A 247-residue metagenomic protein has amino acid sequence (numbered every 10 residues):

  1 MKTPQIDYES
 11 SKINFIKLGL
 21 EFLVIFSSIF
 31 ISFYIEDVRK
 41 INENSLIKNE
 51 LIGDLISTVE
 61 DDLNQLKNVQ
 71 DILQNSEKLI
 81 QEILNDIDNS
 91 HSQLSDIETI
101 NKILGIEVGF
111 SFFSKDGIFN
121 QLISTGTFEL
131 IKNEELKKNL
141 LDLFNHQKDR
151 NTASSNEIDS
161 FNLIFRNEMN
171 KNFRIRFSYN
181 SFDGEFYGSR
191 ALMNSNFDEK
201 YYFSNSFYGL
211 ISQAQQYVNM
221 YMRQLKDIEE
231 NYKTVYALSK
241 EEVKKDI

Functional and structural regions predicted by a protein language model:
M1-I16, D37-I247: Long, hydrophobic alpha-helical segments that serve as membrane-spanning/inserting helices
G19-Y34: Hydrophobic membrane-insertion alpha-helices, especially the h-region of bacterial N-terminal signal peptides
